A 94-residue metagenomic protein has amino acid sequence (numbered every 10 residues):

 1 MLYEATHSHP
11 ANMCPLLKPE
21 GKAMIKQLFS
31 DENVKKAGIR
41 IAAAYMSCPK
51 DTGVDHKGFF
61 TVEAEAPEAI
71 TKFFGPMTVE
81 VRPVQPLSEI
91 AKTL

Functional and structural regions predicted by a protein language model:
M1-H56, E65, T71, E89-L94: Short S/T/G/P-rich N-terminal loop/turn motif that feeds into the first structured element of a domain
F60-T61: Conserved RNP beta-strands of RNA recognition motif
I70-T78: Short amphipathic alpha-helices in soluble, non-transmembrane regions that often serve as interface/regulatory elements
T78-A91: Conserved short beta-strand edge segments in small beta-sheet-based binding/regulatory domains
